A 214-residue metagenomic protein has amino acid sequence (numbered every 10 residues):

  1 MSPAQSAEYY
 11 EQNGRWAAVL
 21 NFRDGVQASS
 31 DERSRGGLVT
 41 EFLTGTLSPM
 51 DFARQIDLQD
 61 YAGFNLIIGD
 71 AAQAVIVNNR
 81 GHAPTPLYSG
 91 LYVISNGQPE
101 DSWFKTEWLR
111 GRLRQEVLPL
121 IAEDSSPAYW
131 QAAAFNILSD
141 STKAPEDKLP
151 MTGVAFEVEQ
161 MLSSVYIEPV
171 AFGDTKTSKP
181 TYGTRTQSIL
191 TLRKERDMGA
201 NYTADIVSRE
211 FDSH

Functional and structural regions predicted by a protein language model:
M1-H214: N-terminal nucleophile
